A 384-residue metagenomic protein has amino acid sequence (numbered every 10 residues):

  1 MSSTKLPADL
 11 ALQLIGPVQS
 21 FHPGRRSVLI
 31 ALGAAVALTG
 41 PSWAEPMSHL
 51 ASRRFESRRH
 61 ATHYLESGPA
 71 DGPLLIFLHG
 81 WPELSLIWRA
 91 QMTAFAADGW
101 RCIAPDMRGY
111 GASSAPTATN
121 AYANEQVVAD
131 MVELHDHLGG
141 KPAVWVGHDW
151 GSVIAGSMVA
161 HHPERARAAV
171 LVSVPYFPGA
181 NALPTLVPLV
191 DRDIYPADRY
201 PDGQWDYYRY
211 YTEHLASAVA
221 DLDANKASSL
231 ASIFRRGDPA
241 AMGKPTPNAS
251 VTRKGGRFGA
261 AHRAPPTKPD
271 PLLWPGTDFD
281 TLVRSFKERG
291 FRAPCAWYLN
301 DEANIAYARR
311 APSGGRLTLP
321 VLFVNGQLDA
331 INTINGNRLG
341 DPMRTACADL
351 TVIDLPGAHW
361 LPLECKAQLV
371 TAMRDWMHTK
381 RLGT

Functional and structural regions predicted by a protein language model:
M1-P23, A31-V36: N-terminal secretory signal peptides
F21-H22, S27, T39-R58: C-terminal segment of N-terminal export signals and the immediately downstream linker at the start of the mature
M47-L50, A61-T62, Y110-V146, W150-L350: Flexible "cap/lid" subdomain of the alpha/beta-hydrolase fold that forms the substrate-access gate
R58-E66: A short loop-to-beta-strand scaffold at the N-terminal edge of the catalytic core in hydrolase folds
E66-A112: Conserved HGGG/HGGXW glycine-rich cap/lid loop of the alpha/beta-hydrolase fold
R89, G156-A160, V370: Short, hydrophobic alpha-helix immediately C-terminal to the catalytic nucleophile
M107, V174, G357: Active-site loop/turn elements of alpha/beta-hydrolase fold enzymes, especially the short glycine-/histidine-rich
L350-T384: Catalytic active-site module of serine/aspartate enzymes centered on a nucleophile-bearing elbow/loop
